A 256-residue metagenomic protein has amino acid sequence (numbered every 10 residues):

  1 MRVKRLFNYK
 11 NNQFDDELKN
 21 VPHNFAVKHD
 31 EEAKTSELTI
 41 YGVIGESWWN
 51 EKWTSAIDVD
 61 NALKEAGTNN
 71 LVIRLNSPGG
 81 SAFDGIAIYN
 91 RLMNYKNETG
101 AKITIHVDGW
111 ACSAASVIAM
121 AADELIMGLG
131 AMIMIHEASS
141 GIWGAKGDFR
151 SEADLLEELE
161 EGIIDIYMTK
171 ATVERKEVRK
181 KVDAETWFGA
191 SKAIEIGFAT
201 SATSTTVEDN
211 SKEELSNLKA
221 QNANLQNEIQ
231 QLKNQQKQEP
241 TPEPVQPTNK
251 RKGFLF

Functional and structural regions predicted by a protein language model:
M1-A114, A122-F256: N-terminal organellar transit peptides
